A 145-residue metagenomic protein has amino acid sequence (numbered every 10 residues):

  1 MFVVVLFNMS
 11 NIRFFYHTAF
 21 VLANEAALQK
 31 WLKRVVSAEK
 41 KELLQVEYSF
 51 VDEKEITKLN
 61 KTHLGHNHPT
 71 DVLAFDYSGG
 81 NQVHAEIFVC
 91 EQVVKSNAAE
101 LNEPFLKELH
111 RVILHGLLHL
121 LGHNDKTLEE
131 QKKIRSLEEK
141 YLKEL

Functional and structural regions predicted by a protein language model:
M1-H110, L120-L145: An acidic/histidine-cluster motif and surrounding catalytic segment that typifies divalent-metal-assisted enzyme active
